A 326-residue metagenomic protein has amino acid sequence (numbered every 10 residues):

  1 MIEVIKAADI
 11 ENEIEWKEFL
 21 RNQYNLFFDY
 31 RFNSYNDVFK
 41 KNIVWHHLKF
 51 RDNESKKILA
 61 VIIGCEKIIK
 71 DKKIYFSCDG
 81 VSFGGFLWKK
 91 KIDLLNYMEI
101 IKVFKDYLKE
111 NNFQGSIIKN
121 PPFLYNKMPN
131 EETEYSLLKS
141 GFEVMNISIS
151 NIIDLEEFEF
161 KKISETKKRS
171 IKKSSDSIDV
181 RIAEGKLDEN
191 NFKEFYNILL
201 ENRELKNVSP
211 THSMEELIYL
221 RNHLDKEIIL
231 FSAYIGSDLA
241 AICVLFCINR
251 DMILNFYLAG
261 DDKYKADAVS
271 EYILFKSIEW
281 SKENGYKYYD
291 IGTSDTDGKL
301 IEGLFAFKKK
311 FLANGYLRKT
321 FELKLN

Functional and structural regions predicted by a protein language model:
I2-D71, P121-K263: A conserved beta-strand-loop-helix scaffold within acyl/acetyltransferase catalytic domains
I43-W45, E110-F113, I228, Y286: Short, high-confidence coil segments that cap the C-terminus of an alpha-helix and link into the following beta-strand
K49, D93, M98-K102, Y219 (+2 more regions): Aromatic (often tryptophan-rich) hydrophobic motifs at membrane interfaces
K67-F83: Conserved acyl-donor/pantetheine-binding loop and adjacent beta-alpha core of acyl/acetyltransferases and related
K70-K73, I101-L108: Short, charged beta->alpha transition segments
S82-L94, N202-K206, A259-A266: Short histidine-centered catalytic/ligand-binding loop motif
K91-I92, P122-Y125, E157, S294-G298: Short histidine/acidic/glycine/proline-rich micro-motifs that form metal- and phosphate-coordinating active-site loops
N111-F123, K282-T293: Conserved GNAT acetyl-CoA-binding A-motif
